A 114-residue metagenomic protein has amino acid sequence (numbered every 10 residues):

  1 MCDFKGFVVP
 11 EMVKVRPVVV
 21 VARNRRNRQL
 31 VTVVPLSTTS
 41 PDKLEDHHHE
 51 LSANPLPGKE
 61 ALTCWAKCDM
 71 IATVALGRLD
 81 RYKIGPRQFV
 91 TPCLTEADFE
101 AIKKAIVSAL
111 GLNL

Functional and structural regions predicted by a protein language model:
M1-G6: Short coil-to-beta transition motif at edge beta-strands of beta-rich domains
F7, D42-E45, A72, L76: Membrane-targeting and insertion segments and their boundary/processing signals
V8-P10, A61: A general, composition-driven signal for non-globular sequence regions
E11-V15, V20-P57: Compact nucleic-acid interaction/catalytic patches
P55-L114: C-terminal terminal-subdomain/extension
